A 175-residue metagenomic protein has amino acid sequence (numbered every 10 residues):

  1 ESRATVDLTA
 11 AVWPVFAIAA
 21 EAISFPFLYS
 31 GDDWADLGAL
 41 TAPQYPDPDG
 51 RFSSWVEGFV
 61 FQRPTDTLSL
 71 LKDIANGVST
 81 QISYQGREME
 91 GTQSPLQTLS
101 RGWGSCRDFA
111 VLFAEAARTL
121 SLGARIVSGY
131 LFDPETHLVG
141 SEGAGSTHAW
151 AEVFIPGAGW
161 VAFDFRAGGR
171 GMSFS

Functional and structural regions predicted by a protein language model:
E1-A11: Extended acidic/polar, glycine-enriched regions that form or flank non-catalytic beta-rich accessory modules
E1-S2, V56, I126, F163: Generic structural hydrophobic/aromatic packing signal, biased to beta-strands
V6-L8, E21-G104, L112: Secondary-structure boundary elements
V12-V15, V161: Short, conserved charged micro-motifs
P14-A22: "Short basic amphipathic alpha-helical interaction patches in structured regions
N76, D108-S175: Hydrophobic/aromatic-rich core segments of domains that either
